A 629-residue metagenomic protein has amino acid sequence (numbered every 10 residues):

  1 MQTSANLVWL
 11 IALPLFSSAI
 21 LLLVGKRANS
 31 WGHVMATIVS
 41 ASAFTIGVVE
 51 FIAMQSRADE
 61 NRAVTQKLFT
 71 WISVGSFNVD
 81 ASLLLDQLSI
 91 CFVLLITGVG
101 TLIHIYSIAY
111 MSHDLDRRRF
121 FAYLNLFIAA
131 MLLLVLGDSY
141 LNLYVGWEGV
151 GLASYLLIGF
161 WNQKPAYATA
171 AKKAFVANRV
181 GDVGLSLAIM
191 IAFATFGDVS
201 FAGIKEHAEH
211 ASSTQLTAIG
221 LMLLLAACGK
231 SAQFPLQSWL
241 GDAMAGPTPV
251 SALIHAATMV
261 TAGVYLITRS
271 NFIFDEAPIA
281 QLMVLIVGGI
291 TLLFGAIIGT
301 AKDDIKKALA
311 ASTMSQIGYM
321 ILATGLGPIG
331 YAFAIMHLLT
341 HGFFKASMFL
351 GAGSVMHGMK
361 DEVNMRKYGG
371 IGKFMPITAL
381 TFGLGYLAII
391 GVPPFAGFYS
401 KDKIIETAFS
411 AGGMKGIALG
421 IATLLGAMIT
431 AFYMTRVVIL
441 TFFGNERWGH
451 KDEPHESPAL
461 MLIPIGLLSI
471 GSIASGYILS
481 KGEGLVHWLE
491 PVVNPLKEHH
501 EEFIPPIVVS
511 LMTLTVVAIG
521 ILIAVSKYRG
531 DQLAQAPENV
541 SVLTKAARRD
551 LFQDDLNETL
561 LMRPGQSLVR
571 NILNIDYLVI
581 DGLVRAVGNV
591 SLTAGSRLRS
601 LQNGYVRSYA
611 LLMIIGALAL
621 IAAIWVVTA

Functional and structural regions predicted by a protein language model:
M1-N6, A19-A122, A194-S213, S238 (+4 more regions): Transmembrane helix-loop-helix hairpins at membrane boundaries of multipass inner-membrane proteins
I11-K26, T101, C228, A232 (+1 more regions): N-terminal signal-anchor/start-transfer transmembrane helix
I38-Q55, G181-M190, F382-I390, P464-E483 (+2 more regions): Hydrophobic alpha-helical membrane-insertion segments
E60-F77, S200-A208, S400-A411, K481-I504: Membrane-interfacial helical/loop segments at transmembrane boundaries in membrane proteins
S76, Q87, G482-L511, S526-A629: Aromatic-capped, Gly/Pro-kinked transmembrane alpha-helices
N78-I96, Q215-A227, L419-A427, H500-G520: Hydrophobic alpha-helical transmembrane segments
G98-L143, L152-S457, S469-G471, Y477: Hydrophobic transmembrane alpha-helices and their helix-loop junctions in integral membrane proteins
P454-I523: Hard-cation-handling environments
